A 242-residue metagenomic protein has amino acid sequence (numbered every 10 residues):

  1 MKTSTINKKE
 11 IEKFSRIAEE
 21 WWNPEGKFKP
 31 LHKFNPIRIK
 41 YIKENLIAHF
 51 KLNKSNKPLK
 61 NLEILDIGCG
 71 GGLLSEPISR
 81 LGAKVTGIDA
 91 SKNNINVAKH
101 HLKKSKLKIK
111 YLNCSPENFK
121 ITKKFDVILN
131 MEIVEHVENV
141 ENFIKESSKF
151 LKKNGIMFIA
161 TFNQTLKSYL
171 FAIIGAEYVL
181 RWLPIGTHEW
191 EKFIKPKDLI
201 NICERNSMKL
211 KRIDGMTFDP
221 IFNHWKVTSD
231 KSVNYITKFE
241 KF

Functional and structural regions predicted by a protein language model:
M1-F28: N-terminal, positively charged/glycine-rich alpha-helical extensions of SAM-dependent methyltransferases
K33-K60: Conserved alpha-helix/loop element of class I SAM-dependent methyltransferases that forms part of the SAM/SAH-binding
L46, F50, L102, C203: Conserved hydrophobic residues forming the short capping helix/wall of the S-adenosyl-L-methionine
N53-K57, L62-Y169, P196, T237-K241: Conserved SAM-binding loop
T161, R181-D198: Acceptor-substrate binding/catalytic loop of class I
S168-Y178: Short, flexible, mixed-charge acidic loops at enzyme active sites
W190-S207, I213: Short alpha-helix
H224-F242: Core SAM-dependent methyltransferase catalytic element
